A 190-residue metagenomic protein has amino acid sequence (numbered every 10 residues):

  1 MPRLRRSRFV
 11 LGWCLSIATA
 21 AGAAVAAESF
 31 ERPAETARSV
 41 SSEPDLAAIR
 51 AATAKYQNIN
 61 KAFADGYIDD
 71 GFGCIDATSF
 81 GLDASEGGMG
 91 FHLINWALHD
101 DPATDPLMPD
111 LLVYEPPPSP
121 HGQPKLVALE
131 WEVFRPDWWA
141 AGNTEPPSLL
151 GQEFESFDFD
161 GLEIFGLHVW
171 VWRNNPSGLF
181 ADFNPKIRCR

Functional and structural regions predicted by a protein language model:
M1-S7: N-terminal secretory signal peptides that target proteins for export/translocation
V10-A21: Bacterial N-terminal signal peptides
G22-A26: Sec/Tat signal peptide C-region and signal peptidase I cleavage site
A27-R190: Primary mode marks residue(s) on the alpha4-beta5-alpha5 output face of response regulator receiver
